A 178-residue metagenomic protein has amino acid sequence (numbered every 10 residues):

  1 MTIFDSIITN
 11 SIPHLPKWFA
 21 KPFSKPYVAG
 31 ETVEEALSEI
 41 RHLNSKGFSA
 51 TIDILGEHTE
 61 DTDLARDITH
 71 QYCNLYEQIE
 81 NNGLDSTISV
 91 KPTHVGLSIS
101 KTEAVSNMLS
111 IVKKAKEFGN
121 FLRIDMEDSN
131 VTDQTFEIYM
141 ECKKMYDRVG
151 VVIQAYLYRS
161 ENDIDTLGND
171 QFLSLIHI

Functional and structural regions predicted by a protein language model:
M1-I176: Positively charged, amphipathic and often flexible ligand-engagement surfaces
